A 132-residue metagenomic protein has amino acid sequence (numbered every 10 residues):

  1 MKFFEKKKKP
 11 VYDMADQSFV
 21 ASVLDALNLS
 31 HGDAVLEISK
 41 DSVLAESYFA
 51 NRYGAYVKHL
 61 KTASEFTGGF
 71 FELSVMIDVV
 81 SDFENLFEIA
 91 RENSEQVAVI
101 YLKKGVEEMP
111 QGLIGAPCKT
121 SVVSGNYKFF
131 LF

Functional and structural regions predicted by a protein language model:
D13-G32: Conserved alpha-helix/loop element of class I SAM-dependent methyltransferases that forms part of the SAM/SAH-binding
E37-K40: Class I SAM-dependent methyltransferase core
S42-Y53: Conserved SAM-binding loop of SAM-dependent methyltransferases across substrates and taxa, primarily the Class I
S64-S74: A short acidic, Gly/Pro-enriched loop at the edge of an enzyme's catalytic core that lines a small-molecule cofactor
E72-E84: A short SAM/SAH-binding and catalytic strip from SAM-dependent methyltransferases
F83-V97: A short glycine-rich, Lys/Arg-flanked "PGG" loop and its adjoining helix->strand segment in the class I
Y101-A116: Conserved class I S-adenosyl-L-methionine
T120-F132: Core SAM-dependent methyltransferase catalytic element
